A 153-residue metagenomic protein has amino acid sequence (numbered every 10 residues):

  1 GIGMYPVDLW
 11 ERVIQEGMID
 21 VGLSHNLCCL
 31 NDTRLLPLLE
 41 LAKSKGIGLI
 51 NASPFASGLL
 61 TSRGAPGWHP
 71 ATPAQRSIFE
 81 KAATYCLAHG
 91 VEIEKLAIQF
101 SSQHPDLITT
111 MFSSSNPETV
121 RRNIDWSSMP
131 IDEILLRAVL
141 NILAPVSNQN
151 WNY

Functional and structural regions predicted by a protein language model:
G1-V146, N150-Y153: Beta/alpha (TIM)-barrel catalytic core signal, keyed to glycine-rich beta->alpha loops juxtaposed to Asp/Glu that bind
